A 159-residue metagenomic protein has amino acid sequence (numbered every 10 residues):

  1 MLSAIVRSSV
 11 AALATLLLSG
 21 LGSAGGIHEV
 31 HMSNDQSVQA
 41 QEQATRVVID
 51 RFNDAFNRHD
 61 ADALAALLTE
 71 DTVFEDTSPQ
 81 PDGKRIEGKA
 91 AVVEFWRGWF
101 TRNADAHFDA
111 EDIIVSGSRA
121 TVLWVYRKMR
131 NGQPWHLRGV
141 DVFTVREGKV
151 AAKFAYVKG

Functional and structural regions predicted by a protein language model:
M1-V10: Bacterial N-terminal signal peptides that target proteins for export
L2, S23-A66, E70: Short, low-complexity N-terminal intrinsically disordered segments enriched in polar/charged residues
S9-G20: Bacterial N-terminal signal peptides
I27-V30, H136-G159: Short beta-strand edge/turn micro-motifs at domain boundaries
F52, L64, T72, G88 (+5 more regions): Hydrophobic pocket/interface hotspot
A65-E111: A solvent-exposed, acidic/Ser-Thr-rich amphipathic alpha-helical stretch
F108-I113, Y126, R138-F143: Hydrophobic/aromatic beta-strand elements that line small-molecule binding cavities or substrate pockets in beta-rich
G117-Y126: A short hydrophobic beta-strand element
